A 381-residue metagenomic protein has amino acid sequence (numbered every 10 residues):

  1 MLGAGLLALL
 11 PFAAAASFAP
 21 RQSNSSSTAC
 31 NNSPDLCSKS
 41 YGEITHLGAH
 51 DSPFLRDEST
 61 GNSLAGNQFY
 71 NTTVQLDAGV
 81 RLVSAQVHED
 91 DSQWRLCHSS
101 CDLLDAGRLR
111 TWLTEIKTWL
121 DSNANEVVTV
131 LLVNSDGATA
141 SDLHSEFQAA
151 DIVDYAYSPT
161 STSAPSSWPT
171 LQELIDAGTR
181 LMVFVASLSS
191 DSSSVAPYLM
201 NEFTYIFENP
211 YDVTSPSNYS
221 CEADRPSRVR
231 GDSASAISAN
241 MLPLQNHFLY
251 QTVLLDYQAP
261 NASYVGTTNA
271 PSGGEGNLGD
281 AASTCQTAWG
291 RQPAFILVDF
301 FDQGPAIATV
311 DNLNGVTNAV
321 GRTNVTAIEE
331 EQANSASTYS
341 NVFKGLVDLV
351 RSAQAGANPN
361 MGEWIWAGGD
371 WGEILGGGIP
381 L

Functional and structural regions predicted by a protein language model:
M1-S23, S352-A357, E363-L381: Fungal secretory targeting signals
S17-R351: Catalytic cores of phosphodiester-bond hydrolases, prominently lipid phosphodiesterases
